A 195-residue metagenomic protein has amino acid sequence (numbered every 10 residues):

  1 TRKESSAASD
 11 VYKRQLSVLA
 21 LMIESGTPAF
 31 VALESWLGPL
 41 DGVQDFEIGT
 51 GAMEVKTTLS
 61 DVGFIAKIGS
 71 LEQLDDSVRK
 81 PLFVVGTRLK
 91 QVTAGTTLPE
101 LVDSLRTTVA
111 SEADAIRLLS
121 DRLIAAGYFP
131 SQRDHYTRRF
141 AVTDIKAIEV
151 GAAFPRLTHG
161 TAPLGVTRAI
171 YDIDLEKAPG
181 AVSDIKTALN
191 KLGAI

Functional and structural regions predicted by a protein language model:
K3-A8, Y12: Single conserved hydrophobic/aromatic residue that forms the stacking wall/gate of nucleotide- or nucleobase-binding
K13-L16, G26-P39: Phosphate-interacting basic helix/loop segments used at nucleotide- and nucleic-acid interfaces
M22, F46-L59: Conserved catalytic cores of phosphodiester-cleaving nucleases, focusing on short active-site segments
A32-A52: Beta-rich nucleic-acid/ligand-interaction surfaces
T57-S120: Catalytic cores of nucleic-acid endonucleases
R117-K177: C-terminal structured domain segments
R168-I195: Charge-rich, low-complexity intrinsically disordered segments
